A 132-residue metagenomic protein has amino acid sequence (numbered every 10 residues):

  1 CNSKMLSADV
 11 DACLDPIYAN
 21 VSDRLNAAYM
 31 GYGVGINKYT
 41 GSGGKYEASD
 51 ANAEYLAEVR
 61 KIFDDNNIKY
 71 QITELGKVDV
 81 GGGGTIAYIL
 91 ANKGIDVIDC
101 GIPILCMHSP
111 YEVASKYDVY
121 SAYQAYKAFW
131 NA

Functional and structural regions predicted by a protein language model:
C1-D23: Long, well-ordered mid-to-C-terminal structural blocks that present hydrophobic/aromatic surfaces
N2, E58-K69, Y123-N131: A broadly tuned preference for mixed-charge, low-complexity surface segments
I17-Y18, S22-Y111: Active-site-adjacent substrate-binding region of metalloamidase/peptidase-like peptide-processing proteins
I102-A132: His/Asp/Glu-rich mid-to-C-terminal helical/loop segments that flank catalytic regions of hydrolases
